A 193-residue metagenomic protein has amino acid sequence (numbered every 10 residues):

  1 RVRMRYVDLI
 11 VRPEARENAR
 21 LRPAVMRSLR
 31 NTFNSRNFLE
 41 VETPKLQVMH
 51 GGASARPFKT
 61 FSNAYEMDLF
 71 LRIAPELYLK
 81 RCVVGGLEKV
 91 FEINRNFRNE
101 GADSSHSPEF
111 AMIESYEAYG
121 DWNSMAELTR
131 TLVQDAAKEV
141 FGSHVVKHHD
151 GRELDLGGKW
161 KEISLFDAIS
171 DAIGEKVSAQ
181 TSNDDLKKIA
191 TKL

Functional and structural regions predicted by a protein language model:
R1-L193: Class II aminoacyl-tRNA synthetase catalytic cores and aaRS-like
